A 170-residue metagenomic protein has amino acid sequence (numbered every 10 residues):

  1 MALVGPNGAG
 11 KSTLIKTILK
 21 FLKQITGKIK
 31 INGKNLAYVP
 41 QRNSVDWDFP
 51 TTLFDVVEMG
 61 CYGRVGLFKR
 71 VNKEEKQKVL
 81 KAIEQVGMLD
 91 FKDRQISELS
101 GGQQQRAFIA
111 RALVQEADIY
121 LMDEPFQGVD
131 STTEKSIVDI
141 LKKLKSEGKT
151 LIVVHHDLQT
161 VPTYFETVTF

Functional and structural regions predicted by a protein language model:
L19: Helix-to-loop junction immediately C-terminal to a conserved catalytic motif
G27-L36: Conserved ABC transporter NBD signature motif
K73-F91: Conserved ABC ATPase "signature" region
Q95-L99, Q103: Conserved ABC ATPase signature
Y120-D123: Catalytic Walker B motif of ABC-type/P-loop ATPase nucleotide-binding domains
S131-T133: Helix N-cap at the start of a conserved alpha-helix in ABC-type nucleotide-binding domains
H155-H156: H-loop/switch region of ABC-family ATPase nucleotide-binding domains
